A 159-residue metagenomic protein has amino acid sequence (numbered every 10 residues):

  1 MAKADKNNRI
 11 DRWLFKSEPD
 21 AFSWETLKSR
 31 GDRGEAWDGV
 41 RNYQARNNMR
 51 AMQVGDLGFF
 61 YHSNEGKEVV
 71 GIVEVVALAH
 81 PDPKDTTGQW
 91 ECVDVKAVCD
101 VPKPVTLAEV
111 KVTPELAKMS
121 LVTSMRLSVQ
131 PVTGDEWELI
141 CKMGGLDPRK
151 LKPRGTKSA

Functional and structural regions predicted by a protein language model:
M1-V54, A159: Compositionally biased, charged N-terminal/linker segments
K16-E18, V98, V132, M143: Structured loops at beta-to-helix junctions and adjacent beta-edge loops in soluble globular domains
D20-F22, P102, L139: Short, acidic Gly/Pro/Ser/Thr-rich loop/turn segments
T26, P104-V110, I140-M143: Short, charged, solvent-exposed linker or helix-capping segments at domain edges/interfaces that act as flexible hinges
Y61-K67: Short, charged beta-turn/beta-strand-edge "cap" motif at the junction between a beta-strand and an adjacent loop
V70-Q130: Aromatic- and Lys/Arg-enriched surface recognition patch
G134-A159: Charged phosphate-binding loop/patch that engages nucleotide di/tri-phosphates or the phosphate backbone of nucleic
